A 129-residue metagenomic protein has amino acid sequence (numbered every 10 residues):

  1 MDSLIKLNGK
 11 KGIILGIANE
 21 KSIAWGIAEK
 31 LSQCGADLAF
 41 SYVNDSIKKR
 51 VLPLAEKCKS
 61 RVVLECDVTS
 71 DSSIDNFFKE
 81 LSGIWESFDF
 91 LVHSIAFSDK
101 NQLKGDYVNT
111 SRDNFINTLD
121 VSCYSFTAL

Functional and structural regions predicted by a protein language model:
M1-N19, K49, E56, L64 (+1 more regions): Non-catalytic terminal and boundary segments that flank Rossmann-like NAD(P)-dependent oxidoreductase
L4-S41: Canonical Rossmann dinucleotide-binding motif of NAD(H)/NADP(H)-dependent dehydrogenases/reductases, specifically
K21, V62, S70, S98-G105: Short beta->alpha connector loops of Rossmann-like oxidoreductase domains
D45-V51: Short, charged/polar "capping" segments at the starts of alpha-helices and the immediately preceding loops
A55-S72: Rossmann-fold cofactor-recognition segment
E65-C66, E86-L103, S122: Rossmann-fold scaffold of SDR-type NAD(P)-dependent oxidoreductases
T69-I84: Conserved Rossmann-fold cofactor-binding substructure of NAD(P)-dependent oxidoreductases
D89, K104-A128: Catalytic Tyr-X3-Lys loop
